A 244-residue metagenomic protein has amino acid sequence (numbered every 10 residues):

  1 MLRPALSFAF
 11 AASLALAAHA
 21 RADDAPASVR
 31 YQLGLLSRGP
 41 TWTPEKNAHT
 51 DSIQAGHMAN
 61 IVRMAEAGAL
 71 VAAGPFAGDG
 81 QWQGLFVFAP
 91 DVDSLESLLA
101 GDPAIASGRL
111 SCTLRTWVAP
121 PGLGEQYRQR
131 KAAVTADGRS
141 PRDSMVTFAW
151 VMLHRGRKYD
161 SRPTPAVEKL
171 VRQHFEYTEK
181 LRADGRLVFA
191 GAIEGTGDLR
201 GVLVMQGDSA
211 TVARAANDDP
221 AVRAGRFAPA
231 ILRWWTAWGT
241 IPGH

Functional and structural regions predicted by a protein language model:
M1-L2: N-terminal secretory signal peptides that target proteins for export/translocation
A5-A17: Bacterial N-terminal signal peptides
D23-H244: Conserved, structured core segments of small domains
